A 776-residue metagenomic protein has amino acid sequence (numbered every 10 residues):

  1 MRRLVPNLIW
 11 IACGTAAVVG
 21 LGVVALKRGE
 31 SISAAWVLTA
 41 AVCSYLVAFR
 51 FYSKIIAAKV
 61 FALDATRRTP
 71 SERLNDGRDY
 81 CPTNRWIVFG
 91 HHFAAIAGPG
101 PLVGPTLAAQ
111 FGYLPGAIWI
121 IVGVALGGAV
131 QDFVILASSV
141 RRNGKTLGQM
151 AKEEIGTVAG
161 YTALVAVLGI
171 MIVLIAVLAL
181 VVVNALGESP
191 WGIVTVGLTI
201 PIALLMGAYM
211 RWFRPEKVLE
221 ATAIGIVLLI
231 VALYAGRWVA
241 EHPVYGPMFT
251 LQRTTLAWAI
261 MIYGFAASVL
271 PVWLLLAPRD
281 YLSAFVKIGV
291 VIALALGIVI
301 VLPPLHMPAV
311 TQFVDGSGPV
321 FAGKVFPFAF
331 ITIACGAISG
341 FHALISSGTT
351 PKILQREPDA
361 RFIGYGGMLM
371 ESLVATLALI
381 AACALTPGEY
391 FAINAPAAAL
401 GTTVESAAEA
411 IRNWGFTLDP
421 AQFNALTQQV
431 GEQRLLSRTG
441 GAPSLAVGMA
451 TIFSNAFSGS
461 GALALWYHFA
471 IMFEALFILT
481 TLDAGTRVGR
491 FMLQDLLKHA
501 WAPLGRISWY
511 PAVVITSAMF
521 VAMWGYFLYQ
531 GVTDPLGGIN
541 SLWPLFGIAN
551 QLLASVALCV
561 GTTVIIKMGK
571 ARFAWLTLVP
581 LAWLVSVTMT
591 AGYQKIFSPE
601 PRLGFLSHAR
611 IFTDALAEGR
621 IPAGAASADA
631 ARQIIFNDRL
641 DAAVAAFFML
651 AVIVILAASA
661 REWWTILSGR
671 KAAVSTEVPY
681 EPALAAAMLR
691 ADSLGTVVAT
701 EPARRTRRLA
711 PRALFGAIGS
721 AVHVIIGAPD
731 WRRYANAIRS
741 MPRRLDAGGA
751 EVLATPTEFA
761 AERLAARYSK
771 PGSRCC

Functional and structural regions predicted by a protein language model:
M1-G14, V47-L102, A284, G323-K324 (+1 more regions): Membrane-interface "cap" regions at the ends of multi-pass membrane proteins
V18-S31, L102, L114, I172-E188 (+11 more regions): Transmembrane helix-loop junctions in multi-pass membrane proteins
G22-R28, S33, D79-R142, E153-T157 (+9 more regions): Membrane-interface helix-loop-helix modules in multi-pass membrane proteins
E30-R50, A108-S138, G148, W191-A203 (+4 more regions): Extracellular loop-to-transmembrane helix junctions
S53-C81, L107, I121, V130-A159 (+6 more regions): Flexible loop linkers connecting adjacent transmembrane helices in multi-pass alpha-helical membrane transporters
E154-I172, G366-L373, T439-G441, G459-A470 (+3 more regions): Loop-to-transmembrane helix boundary motifs in multi-pass membrane proteins
I298-V314, L369-V447, A484, Y529-D534: Extracellular/periplasmic helix-exit of transmembrane alpha-helices
P711-C776: Polybasic interaction patches
